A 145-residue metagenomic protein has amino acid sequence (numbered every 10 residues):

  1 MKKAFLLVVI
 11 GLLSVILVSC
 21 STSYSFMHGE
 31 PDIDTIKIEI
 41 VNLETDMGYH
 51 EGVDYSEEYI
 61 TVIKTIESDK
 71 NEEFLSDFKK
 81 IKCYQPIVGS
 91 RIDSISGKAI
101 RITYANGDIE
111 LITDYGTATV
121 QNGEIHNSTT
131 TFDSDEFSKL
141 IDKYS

Functional and structural regions predicted by a protein language model:
M1-A4, G11: Positively charged n-region of N-terminal signal peptides that target proteins for export
K3-L6, D32: Short, basic/polar N-terminal leader/transit segment immediately after the initiator methionine
L7-V9, E58: Short, functionally important structural connectors and interaction interfaces within domains
V15-S19: C-terminal motif of bacterial Sec signal peptides marking the signal peptidase cleavage site
C20-S145: Function-determining sites in protein domains
